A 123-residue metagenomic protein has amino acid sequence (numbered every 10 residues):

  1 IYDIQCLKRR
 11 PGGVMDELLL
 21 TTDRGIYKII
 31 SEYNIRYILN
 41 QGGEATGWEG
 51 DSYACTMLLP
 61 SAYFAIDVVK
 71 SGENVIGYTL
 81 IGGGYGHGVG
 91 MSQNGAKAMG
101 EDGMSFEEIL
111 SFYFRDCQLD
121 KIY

Functional and structural regions predicted by a protein language model:
I1-Y123: Conserved, single-site charged/polar hotspot
